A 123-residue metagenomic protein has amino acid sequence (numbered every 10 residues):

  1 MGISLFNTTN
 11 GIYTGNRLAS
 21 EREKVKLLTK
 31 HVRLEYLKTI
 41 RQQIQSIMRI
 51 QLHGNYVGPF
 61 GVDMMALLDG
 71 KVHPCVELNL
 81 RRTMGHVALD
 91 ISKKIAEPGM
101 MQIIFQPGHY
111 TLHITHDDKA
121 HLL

Functional and structural regions predicted by a protein language model:
M1-T14, G61, M65-P74, T83: Phosphate-binding site of ATP-dependent enzymes
G2-S4, I44, G61, A88 (+1 more regions): Small-side-chain structural scaffolding
N7-N10, Y36-L37, I50-Q51, L89-I95: Charge-biased, low-complexity intrinsically disordered regions
Y13-D69, Y110-L122: A long amphipathic alpha-helix within ATP-dependent nucleotide-binding catalytic cores
P59, R81-L122: Active-site "cap" helix and flanking loop/linker of ATP-utilizing ligase/carboxylase catalytic domains
